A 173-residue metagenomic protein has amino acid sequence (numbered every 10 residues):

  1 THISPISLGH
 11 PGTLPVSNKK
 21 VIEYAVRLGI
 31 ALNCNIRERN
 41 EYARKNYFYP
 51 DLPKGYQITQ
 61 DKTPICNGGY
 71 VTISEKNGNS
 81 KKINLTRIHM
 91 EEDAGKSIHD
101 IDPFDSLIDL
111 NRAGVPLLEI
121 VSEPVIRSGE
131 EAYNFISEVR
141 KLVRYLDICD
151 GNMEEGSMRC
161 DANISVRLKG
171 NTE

Functional and structural regions predicted by a protein language model:
T1-E173: Basic, nucleic-acid-interacting segments
